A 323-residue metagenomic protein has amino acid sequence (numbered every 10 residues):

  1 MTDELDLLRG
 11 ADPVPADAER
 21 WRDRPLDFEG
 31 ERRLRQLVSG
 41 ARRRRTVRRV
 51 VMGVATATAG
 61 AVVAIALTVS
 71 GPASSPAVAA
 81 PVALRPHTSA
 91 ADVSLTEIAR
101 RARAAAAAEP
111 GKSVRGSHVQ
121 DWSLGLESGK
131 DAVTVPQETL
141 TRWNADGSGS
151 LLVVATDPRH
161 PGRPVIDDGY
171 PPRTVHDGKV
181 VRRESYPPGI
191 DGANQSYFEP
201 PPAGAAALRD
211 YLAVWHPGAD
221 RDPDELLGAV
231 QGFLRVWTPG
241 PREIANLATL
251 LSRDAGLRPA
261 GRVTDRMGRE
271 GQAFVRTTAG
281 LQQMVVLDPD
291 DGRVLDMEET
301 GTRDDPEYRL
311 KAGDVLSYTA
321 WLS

Functional and structural regions predicted by a protein language model:
M1-S89: N-terminal export/targeting signals for secretion/compartment entry
A59-S323: Intrinsically disordered, low-complexity prosegments and terminal tails associated with secretory/extracytoplasmic
